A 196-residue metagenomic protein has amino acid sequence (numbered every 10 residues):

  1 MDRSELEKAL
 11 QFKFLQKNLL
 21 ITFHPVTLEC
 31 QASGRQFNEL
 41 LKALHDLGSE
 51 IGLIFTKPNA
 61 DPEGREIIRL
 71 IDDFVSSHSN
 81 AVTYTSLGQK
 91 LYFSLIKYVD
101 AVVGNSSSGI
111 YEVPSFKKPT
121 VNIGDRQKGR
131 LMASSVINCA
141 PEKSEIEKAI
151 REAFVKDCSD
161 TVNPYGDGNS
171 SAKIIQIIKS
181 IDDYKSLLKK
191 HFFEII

Functional and structural regions predicted by a protein language model:
M1-I196: Nucleotide-activated sugar donor-binding and catalytic core shared by glycosyltransferases and related lipid-linked
